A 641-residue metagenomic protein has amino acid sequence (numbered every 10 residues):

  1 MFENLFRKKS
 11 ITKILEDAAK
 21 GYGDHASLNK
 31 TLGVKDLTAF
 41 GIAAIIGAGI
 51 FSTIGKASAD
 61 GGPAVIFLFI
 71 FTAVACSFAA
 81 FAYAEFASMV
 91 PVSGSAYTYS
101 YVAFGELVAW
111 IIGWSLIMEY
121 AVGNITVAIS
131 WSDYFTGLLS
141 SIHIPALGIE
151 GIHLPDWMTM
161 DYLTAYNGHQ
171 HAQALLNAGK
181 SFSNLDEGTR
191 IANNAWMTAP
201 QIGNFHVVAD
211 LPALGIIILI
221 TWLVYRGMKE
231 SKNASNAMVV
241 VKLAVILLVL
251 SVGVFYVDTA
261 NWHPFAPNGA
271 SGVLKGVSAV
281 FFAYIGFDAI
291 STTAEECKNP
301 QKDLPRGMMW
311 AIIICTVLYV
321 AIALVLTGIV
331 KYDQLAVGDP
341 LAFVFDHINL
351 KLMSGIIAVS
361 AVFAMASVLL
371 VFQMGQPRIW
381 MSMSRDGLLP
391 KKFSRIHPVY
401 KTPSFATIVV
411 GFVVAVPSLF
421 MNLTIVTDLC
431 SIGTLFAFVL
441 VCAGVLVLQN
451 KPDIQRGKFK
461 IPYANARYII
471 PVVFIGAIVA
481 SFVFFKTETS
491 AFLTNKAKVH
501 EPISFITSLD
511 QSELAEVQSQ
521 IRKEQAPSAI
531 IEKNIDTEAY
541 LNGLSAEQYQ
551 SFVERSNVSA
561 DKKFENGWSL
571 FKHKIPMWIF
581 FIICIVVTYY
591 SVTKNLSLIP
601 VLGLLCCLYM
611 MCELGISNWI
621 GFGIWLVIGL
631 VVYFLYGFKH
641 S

Functional and structural regions predicted by a protein language model:
M1-T53, D60-P63, I70, C76-F81 (+2 more regions): Membrane-interface "cap" regions at the ends of multi-pass membrane proteins
G23-N29, D36, V65-I66, P145-A213 (+3 more regions): Helix-loop-helix junctions that connect adjacent transmembrane segments in multi-pass membrane transporters
L28, S52-L163, N193, T198 (+3 more regions): Extracellular loop-to-transmembrane helix junctions
K30-G41, G105-M118, A213-I216, N268-V280 (+3 more regions): Select transmembrane alpha-helical segments in multipass membrane proteins
F51, V92, S115-D133, A279 (+4 more regions): Membrane-helix boundary/coupling elements in multi-pass transport proteins
S132, F205-F255, P267-G269, M308-I312 (+6 more regions): Membrane-interface loop-to-helix entry segments
D133-I142, V240-A266, A323-V330, F438-Q455 (+1 more regions): Hydrophobic alpha-helical segments and their helix-loop junctions in multi-pass secondary transporters
F205-V208, F393-T402, V441-W619: C-terminal membrane-solvent junction of multi-pass transporters and transport-like membrane proteins
